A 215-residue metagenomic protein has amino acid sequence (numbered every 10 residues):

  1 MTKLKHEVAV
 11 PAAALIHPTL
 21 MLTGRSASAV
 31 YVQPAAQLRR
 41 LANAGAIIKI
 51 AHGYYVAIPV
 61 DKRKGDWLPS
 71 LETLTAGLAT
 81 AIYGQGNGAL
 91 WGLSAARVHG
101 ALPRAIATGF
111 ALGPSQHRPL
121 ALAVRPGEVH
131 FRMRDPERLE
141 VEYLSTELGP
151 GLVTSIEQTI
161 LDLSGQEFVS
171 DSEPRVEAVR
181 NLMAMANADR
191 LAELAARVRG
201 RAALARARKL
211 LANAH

Functional and structural regions predicted by a protein language model:
M1, K5, V60-D61, L68 (+1 more regions): N-terminal low-hydrophobic presequence detector
M1, M21, M133, M183-M185: Detector for methionine-enriched segments
T2-S26: Short amphipathic alpha-helical interface segments
V10-P11, Q37, P69-L78, S94 (+4 more regions): Exposed alpha-helical structural elements
P18-R25, A35-E142: Short gly/ser-rich loop at a beta-strand->alpha-helix junction or flexible surface loop bordering the NTP-binding
A29: Alpha-helical residues within the helix-turn-helix
T108, P136-H215: Hydrophobic alpha-helical interaction segments
